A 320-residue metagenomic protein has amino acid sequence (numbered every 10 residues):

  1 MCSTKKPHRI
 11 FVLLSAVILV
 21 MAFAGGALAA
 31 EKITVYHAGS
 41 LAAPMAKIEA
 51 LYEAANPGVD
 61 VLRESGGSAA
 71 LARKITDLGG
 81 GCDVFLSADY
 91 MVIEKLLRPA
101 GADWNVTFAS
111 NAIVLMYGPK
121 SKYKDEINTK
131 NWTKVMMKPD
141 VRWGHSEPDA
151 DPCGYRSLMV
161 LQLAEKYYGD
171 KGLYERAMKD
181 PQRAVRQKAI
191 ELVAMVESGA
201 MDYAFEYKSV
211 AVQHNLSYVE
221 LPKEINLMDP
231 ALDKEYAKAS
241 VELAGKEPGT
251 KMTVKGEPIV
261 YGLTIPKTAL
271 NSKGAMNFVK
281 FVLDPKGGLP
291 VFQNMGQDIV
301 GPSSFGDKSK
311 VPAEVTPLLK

Functional and structural regions predicted by a protein language model:
C2-L14: Bacterial N-terminal signal peptides that target proteins for export
S3-K5, G26-E31: Extreme N-terminus of proteins, especially the signal/transit-peptide cleavage junction and the first residues
V12-A24: Bacterial N-terminal signal peptides
A29-N56, D60-A69, R73-L78, D89-Y90 (+2 more regions): Exported/periplasmic ABC-transporter solute-binding proteins
L78, C82-L86, I93-T107: Short beta-strand-centered segments that line the small-molecule binding cleft or hinge of alpha/beta clamshell
S110-N111, P258: Short, solvent-exposed loop/turn segments at the edges of secondary structure
